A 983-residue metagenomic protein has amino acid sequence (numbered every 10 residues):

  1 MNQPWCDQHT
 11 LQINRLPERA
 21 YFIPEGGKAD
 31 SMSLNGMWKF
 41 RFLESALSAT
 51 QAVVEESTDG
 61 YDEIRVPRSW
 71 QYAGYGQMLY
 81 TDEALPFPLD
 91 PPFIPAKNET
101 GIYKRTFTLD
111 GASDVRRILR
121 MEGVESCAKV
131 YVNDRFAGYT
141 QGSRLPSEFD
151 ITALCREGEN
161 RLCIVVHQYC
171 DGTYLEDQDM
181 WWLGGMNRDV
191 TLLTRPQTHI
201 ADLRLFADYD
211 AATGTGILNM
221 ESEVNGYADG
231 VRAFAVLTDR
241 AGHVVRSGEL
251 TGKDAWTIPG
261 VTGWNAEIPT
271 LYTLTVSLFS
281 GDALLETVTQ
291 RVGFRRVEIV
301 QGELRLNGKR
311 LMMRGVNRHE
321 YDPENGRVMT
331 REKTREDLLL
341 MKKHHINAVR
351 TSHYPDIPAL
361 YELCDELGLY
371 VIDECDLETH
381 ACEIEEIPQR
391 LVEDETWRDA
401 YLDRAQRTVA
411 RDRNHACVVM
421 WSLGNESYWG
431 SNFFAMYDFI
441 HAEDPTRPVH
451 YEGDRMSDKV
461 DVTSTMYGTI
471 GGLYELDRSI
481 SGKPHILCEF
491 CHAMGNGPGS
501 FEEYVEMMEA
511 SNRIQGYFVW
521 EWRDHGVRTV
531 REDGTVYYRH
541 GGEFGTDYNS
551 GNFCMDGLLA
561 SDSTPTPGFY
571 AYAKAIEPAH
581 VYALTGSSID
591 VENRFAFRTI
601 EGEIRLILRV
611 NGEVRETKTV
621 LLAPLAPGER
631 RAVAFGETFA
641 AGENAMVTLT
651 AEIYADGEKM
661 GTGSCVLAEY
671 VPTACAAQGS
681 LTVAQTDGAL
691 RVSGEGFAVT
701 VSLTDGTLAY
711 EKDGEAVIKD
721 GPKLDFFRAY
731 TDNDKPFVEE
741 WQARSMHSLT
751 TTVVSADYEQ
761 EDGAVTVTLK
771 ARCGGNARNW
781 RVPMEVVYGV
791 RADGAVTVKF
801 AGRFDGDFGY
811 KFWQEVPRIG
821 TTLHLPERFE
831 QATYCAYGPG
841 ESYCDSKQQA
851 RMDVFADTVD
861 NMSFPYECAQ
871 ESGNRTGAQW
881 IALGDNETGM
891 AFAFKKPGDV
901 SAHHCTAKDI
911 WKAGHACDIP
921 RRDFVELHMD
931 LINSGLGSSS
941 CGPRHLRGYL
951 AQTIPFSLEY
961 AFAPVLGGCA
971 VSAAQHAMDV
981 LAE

Functional and structural regions predicted by a protein language model:
M1, D7-L16, P24, K39-L43 (+6 more regions): Accessory beta-strand-rich segments of carbohydrate-active enzymes
M1-G26, A137-G138, R161-T194, E267-L274 (+4 more regions): Glycine/proline-rich low-complexity spacer/linker segments in large multi-domain proteins
M1-G26, I64-V66, A73, T81 (+6 more regions): Extended substrate-binding grooves/exosites of carbohydrate-active enzymes
S69-Y72, G76-Q77, E83-F93, Q141-S143 (+8 more regions): An acidic-aromatic loop/edge-strand motif
Q71-G74, Q168, W264-N265, A640-N644 (+1 more regions): Beta-strand/loop-rich accessory regions of lumenal/periplasmic or secreted enzymes, predominantly carbohydrate-active
V132, T215-E249, S588-L621, A632-A634 (+1 more regions): Beta-strand-rich binding/interaction modules
R156-E159, E223-E298, A641-A651, A655-T682: Extended acidic/polar, glycine-enriched regions that form or flank non-catalytic beta-rich accessory modules
Q178-H199, G534-A583, S587-D590, R594-T599 (+8 more regions): Catalytic cores of secreted or luminal carbohydrate-active enzymes
